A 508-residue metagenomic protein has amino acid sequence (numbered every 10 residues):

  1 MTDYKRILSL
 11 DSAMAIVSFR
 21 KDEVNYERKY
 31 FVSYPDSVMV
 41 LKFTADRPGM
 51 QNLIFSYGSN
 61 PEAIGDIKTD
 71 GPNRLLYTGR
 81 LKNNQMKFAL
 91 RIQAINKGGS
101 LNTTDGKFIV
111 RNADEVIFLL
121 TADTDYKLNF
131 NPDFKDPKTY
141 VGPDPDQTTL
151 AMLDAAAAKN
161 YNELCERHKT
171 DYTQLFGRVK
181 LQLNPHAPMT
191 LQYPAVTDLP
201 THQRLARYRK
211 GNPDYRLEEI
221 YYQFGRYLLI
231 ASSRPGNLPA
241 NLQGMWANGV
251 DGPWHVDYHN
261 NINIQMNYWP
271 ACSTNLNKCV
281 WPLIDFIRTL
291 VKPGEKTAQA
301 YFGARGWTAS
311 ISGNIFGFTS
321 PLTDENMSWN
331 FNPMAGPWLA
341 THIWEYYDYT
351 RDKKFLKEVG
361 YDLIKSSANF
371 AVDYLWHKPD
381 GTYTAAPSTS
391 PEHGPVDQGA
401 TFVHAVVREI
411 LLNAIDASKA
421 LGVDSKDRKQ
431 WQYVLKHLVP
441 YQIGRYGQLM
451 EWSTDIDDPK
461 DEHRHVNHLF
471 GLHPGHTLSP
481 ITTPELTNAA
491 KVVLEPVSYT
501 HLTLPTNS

Functional and structural regions predicted by a protein language model:
M1-M327, E345, K365, N369 (+3 more regions): Aromatic-residue-lined binding/catalytic grooves and analogous aromatic/hydrophobic interfacial grooves in multimeric
Y215, E219, P337, K353-Y361 (+3 more regions): Non-membrane alpha-helical structural segments and their capping/turn regions in soluble enzymes
Y221, A340-I343, L411: TPR repeat positional signature
R234-Q243, V280-W281, T350-K357, S366 (+1 more regions): Short, well-structured active-site flanking segments
W329-A340, V407: Alpha-helical bundle segments that constitute or directly flank the non-heme di-iron/ferroxidase center
A335-Y346, V359-V372: Extended, hydrophobic alpha-helical segments in both membrane/secreted and soluble proteins
S366-A417: Acidic/histidine-rich catalytic neighborhood
T500-T506: Conserved small/polar residues in nucleotide/adenosyl-binding loops
